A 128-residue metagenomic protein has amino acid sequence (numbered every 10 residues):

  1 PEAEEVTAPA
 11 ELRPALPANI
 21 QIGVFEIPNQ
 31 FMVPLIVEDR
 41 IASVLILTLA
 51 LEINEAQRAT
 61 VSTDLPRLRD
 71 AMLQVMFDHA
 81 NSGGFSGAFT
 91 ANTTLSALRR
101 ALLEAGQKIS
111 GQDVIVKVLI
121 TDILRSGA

Functional and structural regions predicted by a protein language model:
P1-A128: Flexible, low-complexity charged segments
